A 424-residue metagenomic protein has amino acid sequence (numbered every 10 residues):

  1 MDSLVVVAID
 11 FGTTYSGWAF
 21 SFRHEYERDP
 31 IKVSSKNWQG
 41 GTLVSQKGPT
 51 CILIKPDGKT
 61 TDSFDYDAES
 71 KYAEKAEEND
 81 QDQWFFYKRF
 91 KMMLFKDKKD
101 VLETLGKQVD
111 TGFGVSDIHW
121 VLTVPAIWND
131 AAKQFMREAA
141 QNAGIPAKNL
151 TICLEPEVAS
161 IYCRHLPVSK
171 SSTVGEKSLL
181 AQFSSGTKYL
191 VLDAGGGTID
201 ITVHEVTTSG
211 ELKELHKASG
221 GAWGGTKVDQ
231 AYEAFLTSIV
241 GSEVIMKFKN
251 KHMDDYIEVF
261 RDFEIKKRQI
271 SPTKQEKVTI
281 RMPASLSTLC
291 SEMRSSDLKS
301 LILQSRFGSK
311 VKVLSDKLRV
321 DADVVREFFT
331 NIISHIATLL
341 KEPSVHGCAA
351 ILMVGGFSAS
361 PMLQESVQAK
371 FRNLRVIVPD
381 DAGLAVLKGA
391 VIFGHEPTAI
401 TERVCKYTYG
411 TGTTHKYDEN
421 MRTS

Functional and structural regions predicted by a protein language model:
D2-P30, Q83, P167-E214, Y409 (+1 more regions): Gly/Thr-rich phosphate-binding beta-strand-loop-beta motif of the actin/hexokinase/Hsp70
F11-T13, F183, G241-T279, V376-S424: Acidic, glycine/GT-rich loop-and beta-edge segments that sit at the periphery of enzyme/chaperone cores
H24-A143, V228-E276, C290-E292, K299: Phosphate-binding loop and its immediate beta->loop->alpha context in nucleotide/phosphate-handling enzymes
S45, C51, T151, E155-K170 (+2 more regions): Glycine-rich phosphate-binding/hydrolytic loop that grips phosphoryl groups
L94, I127, E157, W223-S366 (+1 more regions): Gly/charged contiguous loops adjacent to phosphate- or pyrophosphate-bearing nucleotide/cofactor binding elements
Q134-A139, S358-L374: Conserved helicase motor "Helicase C" RecA-like lobe of SF1/SF2 P-loop NTPases
M136-K188, A194-G195, E214-H216, D229: Hydrophobic, small-residue-rich alpha-helical packing segments that form membrane-like cores
L212-G221, I245-M246, N373-V378: Short beta-alpha connecting loops at secondary-structure transitions that line or flank enzyme active sites
